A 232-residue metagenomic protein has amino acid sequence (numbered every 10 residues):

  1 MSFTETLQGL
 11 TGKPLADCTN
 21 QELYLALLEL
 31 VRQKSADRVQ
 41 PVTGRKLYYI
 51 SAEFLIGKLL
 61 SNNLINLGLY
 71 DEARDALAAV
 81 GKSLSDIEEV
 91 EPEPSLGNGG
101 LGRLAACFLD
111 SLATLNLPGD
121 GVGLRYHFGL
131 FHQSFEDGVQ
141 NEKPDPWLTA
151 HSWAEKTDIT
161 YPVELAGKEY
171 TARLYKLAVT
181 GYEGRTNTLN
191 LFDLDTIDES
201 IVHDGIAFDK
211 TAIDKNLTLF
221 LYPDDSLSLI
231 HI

Functional and structural regions predicted by a protein language model:
S2-L47, N62, D71, G99 (+1 more regions): N-terminal low-complexity, Ser/Thr- and acidic-residue-enriched intrinsically disordered segments
T19, L27, L115, G121 (+1 more regions): Extended, Lys/Arg-enriched charged tracts that mediate electrostatic binding to polyanionic substrates
L28-E88, D204-N216: Conserved oxyanion/phosphate-binding beta-strand-loop segments in alpha/beta enzyme cores
E53-F54, E91, G100, G123-Y126 (+2 more regions): Short, flexible loop/turn elements at secondary-structure junctions
G57-L60, D120-V122, L130-F131, E199-H203: Short helix/loop capping segments that flank catalytic or ligand/cofactor-binding pockets
E89-G129: TRNA-binding/sensing appendages of the translation machinery
G184-L221: Carboxylate/His-rich catalytic cores and anion/metal-binding grooves
I230-I232: Conserved small/polar residues in nucleotide/adenosyl-binding loops
